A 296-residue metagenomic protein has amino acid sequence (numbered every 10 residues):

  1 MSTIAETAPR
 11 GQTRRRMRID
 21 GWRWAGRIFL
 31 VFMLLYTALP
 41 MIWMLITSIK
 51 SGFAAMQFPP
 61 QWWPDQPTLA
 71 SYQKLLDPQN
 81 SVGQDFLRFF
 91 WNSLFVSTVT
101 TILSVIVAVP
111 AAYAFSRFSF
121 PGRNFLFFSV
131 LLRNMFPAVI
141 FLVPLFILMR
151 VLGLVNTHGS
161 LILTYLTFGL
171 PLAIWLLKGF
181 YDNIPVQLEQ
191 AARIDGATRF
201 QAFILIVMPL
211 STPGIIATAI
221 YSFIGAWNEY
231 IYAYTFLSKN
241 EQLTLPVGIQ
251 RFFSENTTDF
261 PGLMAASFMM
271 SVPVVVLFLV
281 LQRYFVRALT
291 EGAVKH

Functional and structural regions predicted by a protein language model:
M1-I19: Short, Lys/Arg-rich, polar N-terminal cytosolic tail immediately upstream of the first transmembrane signal-anchor
I4, W22-H296: A structural signal for multi-pass alpha-helical bundles of membrane permease subunits that mediate small-molecule
